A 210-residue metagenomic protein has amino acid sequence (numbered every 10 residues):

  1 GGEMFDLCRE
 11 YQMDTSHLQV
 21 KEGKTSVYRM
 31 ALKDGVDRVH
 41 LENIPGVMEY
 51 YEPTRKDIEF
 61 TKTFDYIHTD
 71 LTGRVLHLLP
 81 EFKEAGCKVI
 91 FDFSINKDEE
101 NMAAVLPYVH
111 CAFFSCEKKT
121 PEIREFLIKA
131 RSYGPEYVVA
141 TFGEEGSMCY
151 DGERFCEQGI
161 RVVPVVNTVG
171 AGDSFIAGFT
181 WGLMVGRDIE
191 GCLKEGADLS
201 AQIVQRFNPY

Functional and structural regions predicted by a protein language model:
G1-D65: Conserved N-terminal subdomain of the carbohydrate kinase-like
N43-Y50, Y66-T69, K88-F93, C116-K118: Short, flexible loop segments at the rims of nucleotide/cofactor-binding pockets, characterized by
Y51-I58, L76, N96-E100, T120-R124 (+1 more regions): Structural motif corresponding to alpha-helix initiation and N-cap regions
T61-T63, L76-V89: Glycosyltransferases and closely related glycan-assembly transferases that use nucleotide-activated donors
D65-Y66, C111: Structural motif
L71-G73: N-terminal glycine-rich "phosphate-gripper" loop used for MgATP/nucleotide binding and carboxylate activation
K83-E157: Conserved phosphate/ATP/ADP-binding segment of small-molecule kinases
R124-Y210: Conserved phosphate-binding/catalytic region of the ribokinase-like
